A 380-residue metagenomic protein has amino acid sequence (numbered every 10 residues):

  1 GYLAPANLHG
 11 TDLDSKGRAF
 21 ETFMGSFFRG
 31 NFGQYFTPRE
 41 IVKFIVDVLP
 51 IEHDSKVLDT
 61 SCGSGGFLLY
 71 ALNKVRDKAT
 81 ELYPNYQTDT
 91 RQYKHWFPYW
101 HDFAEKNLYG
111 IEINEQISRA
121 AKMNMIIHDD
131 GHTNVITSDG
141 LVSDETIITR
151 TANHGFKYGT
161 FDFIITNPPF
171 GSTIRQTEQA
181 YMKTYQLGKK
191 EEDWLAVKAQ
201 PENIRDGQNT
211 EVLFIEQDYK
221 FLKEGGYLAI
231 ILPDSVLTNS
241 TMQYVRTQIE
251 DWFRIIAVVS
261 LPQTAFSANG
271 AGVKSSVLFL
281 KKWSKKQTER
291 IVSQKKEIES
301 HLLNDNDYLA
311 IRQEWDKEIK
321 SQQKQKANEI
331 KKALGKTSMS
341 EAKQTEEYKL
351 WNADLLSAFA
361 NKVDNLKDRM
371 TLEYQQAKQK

Functional and structural regions predicted by a protein language model:
G1-S26: Long recognition/docking surfaces used for binding and targeting
L3-N7, F23, L49, P168 (+2 more regions): Generic structural signal for hydrophobic core residues of well-folded globular domains
P5, R29-G30, V57, F103-L108 (+2 more regions): Glycine- and acidic
H9-L13, Y35-R39, Q208: Conserved phosphate/pyrophosphate-binding and hydrolysis machinery centered on Walker-type P-loop NTPases, extending
S26, G30-Y35: Nucleic-acid modification enzymes, centered on SAM-dependent nucleic-acid methyltransferases
Q34-T166, G171-R175, M182, G188 (+5 more regions): Conserved S-adenosyl-L-methionine
V142-S143, T149-A152, F156-K380: A conserved structural/catalytic subdomain of Rossmann-like adenosyl-cofactor enzymes
